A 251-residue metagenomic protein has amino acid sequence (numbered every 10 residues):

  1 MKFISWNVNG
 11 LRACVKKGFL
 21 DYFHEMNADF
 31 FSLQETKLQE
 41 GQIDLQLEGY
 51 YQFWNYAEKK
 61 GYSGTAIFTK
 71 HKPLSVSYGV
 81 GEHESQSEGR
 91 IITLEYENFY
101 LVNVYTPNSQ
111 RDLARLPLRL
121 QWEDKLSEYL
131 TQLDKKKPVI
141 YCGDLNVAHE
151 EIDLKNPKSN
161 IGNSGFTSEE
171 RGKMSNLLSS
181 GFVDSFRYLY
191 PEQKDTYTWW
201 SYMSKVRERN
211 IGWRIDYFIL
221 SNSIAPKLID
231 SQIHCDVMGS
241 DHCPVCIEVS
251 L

Functional and structural regions predicted by a protein language model:
M1-L47, Y51, A57, Y62-S63 (+2 more regions): N-terminal, active-site-proximal structural segment of metallo-dependent hydrolase catalytic domains
M1-N9, N98-Q110, C142: Active-site-proximal beta-strand elements of phosphoester/diester hydrolases
N7, F23-G41, L101, L130-E151 (+4 more regions): Active-site beta-strand/loop signature of hydrolases that rely on acidic residues for catalysis
K37, Q42-S109: Structured beta-strand-rich core segments of catalytic domains in phosphoester-bond hydrolases
Y51, W122-I211, I215: Metal-dependent phosphoesterases centered on the DNase I-like endonuclease/exonuclease/phosphatase
K60-S75, M203-P226: Conserved beta strand-loop-helix elements of the APE1-like EEP
K70, L94-E97, S221-N222, I247-L251: Active-site beta-strand termini and strand-to-loop segments that position acidic
G81-E82, P107-E123, K158-N163: Surface-exposed cleft-lining segments at the edges of enzyme active sites
